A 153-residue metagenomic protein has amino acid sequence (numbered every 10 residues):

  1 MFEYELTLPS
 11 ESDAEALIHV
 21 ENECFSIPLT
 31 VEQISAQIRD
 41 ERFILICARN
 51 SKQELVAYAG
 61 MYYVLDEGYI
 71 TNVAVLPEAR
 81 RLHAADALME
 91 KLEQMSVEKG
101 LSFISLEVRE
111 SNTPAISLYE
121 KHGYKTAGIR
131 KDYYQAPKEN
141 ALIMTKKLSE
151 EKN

Functional and structural regions predicted by a protein language model:
F2-E78, M89-K91, M95, K99 (+1 more regions): Acetyl-CoA-dependent GNAT
I70, I104-V108: Conserved hydrophobic beta-strand within the GNAT/NAT acetyltransferase core sheet that lines the active-site cleft
V75, R81-M95, T113, S117-K121: Conserved acetyl-CoA-binding loop-helix of GNAT-fold acetyltransferases
L76, R80, E107-S111, A136: Residue-level recognition of the GNAT/N-acetyltransferase active site
L82, K99-S102: Short coil/turn segments at alpha/beta junctions that flank glycine-rich nucleotide-binding fingerprints
E107, K125-L142: Conserved catalytic-core motifs of GNAT/GCN5-like acyltransferases
Y119, Y124, M144: Conserved active-site tyrosine of GNAT-family acetyltransferases
